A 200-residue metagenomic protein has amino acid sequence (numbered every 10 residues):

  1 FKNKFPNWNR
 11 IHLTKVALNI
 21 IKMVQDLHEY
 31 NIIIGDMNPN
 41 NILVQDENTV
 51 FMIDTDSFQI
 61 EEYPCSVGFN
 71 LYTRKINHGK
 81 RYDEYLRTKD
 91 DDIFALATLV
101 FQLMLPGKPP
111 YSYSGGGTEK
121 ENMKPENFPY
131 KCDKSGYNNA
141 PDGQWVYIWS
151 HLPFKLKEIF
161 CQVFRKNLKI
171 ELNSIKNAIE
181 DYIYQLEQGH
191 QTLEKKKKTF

Functional and structural regions predicted by a protein language model:
F1-K15: Conserved structural core of kinase catalytic domains
V24, H28-Q45: Catalytic-loop of the protein kinase fold
N40-H78: Activation segment/activation loop of eukaryotic-type protein kinase catalytic domains
N77-D90: Conserved end of the kinase activation segment
V100-K157: Conserved C-lobe activation region of Hanks-type protein kinase-like domains
V163-S174: A conserved short helix/loop substructure at the end of the activation segment of eukaryotic-like protein kinase domains
N177-E180, Y184-F200: Regulatory extensions appended to serine/threonine kinase catalytic cores
